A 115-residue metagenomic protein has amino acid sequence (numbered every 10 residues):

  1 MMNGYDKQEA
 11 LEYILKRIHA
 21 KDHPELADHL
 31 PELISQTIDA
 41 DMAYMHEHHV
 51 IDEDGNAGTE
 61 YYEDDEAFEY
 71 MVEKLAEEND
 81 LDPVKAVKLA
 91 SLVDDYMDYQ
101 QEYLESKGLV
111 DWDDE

Functional and structural regions predicted by a protein language model:
M1-A20, D113-E115: Hydrophobic membrane-targeting and insertion signals
K7-K16, P31, S35, D39 (+3 more regions): An amphipathic alpha-helix signature
I18-E25, D41, M45, H49 (+4 more regions): Short, flexible helical or helix-coil boundary motifs
D22-Y70: Amphipathic alpha-helical interaction modules
A76-E115: Amphipathic alpha-helical binding modules
